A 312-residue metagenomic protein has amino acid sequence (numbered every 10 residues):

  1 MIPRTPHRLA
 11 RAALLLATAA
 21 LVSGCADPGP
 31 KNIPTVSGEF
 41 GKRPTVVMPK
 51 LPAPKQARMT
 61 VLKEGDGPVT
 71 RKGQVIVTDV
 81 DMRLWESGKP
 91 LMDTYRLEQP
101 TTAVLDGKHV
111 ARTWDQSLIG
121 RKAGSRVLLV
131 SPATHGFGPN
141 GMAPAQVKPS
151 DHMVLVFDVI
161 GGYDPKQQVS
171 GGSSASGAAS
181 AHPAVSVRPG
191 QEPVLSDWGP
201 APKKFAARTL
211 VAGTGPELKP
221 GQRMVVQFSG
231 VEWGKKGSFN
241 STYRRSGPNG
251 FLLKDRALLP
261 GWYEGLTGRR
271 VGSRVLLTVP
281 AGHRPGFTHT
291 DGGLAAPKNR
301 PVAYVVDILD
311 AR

Functional and structural regions predicted by a protein language model:
I2-R312: Cross-family detector of peptidyl-prolyl cis-trans isomerase
